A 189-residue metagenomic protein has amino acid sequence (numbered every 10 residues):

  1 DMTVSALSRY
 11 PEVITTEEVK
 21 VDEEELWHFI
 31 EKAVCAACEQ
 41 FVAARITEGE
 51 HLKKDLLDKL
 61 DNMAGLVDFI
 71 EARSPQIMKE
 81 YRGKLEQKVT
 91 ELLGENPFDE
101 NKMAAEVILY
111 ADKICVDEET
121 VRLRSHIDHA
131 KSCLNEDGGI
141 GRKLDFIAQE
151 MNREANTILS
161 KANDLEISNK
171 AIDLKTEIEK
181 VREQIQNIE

Functional and structural regions predicted by a protein language model:
D1-E189: N-terminal intrinsically disordered, cationic/polar leader segments that include organellar targeting peptides
